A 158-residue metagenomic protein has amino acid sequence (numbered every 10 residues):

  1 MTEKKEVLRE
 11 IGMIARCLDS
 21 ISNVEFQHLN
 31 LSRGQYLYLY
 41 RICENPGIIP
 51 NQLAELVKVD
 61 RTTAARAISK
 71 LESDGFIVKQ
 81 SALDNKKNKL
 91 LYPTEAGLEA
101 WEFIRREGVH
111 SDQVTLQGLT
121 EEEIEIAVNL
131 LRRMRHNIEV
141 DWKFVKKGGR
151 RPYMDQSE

Functional and structural regions predicted by a protein language model:
M1-L29, S157-E158: N-terminal leader segment of winged-helix/HTH proteins
K4, D60-R61, K89-P93, K147-E158: Membrane-interacting alpha-helical segments
I11, L39-I42, L131: Hydrophobic structural patches
I11-I14, L18-I21, V57, A100 (+2 more regions): Alpha-helical linker/hinge and terminal dimerization helices associated with HTH transcriptional regulators
R16, S20-T63, K146: N-terminal helix-turn-helix DNA-binding core of bacterial DNA-binding proteins
S69-R132: Charged, amphipathic alpha-helical coiled-coil/dimerization segments
E121-E158: C-terminal regulatory/oligomerization modules of transcriptional regulators
